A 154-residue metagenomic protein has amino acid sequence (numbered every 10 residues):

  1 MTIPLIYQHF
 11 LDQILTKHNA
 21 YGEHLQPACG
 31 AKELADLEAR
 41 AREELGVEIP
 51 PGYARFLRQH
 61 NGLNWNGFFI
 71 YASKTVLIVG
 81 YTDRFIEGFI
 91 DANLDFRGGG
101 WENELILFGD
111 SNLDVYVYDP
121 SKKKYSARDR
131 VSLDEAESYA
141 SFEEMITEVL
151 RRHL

Functional and structural regions predicted by a protein language model:
M1-V115: A surface-exposed partner-binding patch
A28, L133-A136: Short N-terminal micro-motifs specific to bacterial/archaeal maturation and metal-cluster initiation sites
L57-H60, V149, H153: Generic structural signal for hydrophobic core residues of well-folded globular domains
E102, P120-K123: A short, compositionally biased
N112-D114, K123, S132-L133: Short acidic/polar capping segments at secondary-structure boundaries
Y125-A127: Short aromatic-glycine-(Arg/Gly/Cys) micro-motifs in beta-strand/loop hairpins
E135-E148, R152: Compact, glycine/acidic-enriched structural inserts
